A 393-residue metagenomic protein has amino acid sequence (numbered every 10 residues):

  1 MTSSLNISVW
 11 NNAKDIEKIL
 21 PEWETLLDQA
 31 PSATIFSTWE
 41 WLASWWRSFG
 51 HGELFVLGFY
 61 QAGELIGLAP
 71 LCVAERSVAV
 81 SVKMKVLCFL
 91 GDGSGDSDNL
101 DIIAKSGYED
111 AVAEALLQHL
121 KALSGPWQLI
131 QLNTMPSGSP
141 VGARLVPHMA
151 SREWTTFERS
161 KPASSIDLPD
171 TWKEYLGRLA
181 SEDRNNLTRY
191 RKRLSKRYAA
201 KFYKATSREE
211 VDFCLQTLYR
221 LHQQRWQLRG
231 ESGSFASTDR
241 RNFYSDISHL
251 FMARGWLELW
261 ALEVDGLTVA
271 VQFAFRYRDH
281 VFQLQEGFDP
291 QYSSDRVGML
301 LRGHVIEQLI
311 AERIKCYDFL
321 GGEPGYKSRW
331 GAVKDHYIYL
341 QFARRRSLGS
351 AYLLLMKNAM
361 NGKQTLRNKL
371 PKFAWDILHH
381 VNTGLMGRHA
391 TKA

Functional and structural regions predicted by a protein language model:
M1-A393: N-acyltransferase acceptor-side catalytic subdomain
